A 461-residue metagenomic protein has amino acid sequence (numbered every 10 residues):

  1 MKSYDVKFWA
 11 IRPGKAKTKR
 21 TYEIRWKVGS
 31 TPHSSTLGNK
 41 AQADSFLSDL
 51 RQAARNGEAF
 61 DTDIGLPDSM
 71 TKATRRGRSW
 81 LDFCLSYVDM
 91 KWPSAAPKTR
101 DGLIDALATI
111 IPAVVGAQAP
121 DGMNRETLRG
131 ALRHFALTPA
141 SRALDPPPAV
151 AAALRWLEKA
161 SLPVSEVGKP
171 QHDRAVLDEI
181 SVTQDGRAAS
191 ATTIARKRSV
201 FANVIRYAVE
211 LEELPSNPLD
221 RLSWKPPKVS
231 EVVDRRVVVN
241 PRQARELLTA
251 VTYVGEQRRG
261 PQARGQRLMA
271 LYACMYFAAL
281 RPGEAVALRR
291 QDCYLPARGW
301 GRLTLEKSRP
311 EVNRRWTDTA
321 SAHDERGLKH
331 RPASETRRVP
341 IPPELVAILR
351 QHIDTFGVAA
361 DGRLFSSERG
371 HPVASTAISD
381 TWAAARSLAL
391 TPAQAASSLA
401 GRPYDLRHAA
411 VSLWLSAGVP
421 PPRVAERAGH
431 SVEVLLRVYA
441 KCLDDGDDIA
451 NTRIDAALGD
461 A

Functional and structural regions predicted by a protein language model:
M1-G38, T74-D82, S86-M90, K98 (+4 more regions): Short, Arg/Lys-rich segments that mark the N-terminal edge of DNA/RNA- and chromatin-recognition modules
F8-A16, M123-H134, D220-K228, E256 (+2 more regions): Conserved tyrosine-mediated DNA breakage-rejoining catalytic core shared by Y-recombinases
G29-H33, A53-S69, L85-K98, T109-R235 (+1 more regions): N-terminal core-binding DNA-recognition domain of tyrosine recombinases/integrases
N39-N56: A short, charged, amphipathic alpha-helix used as a generic interaction element across diverse proteins
D185-V200, L214, L219-L288, R298-W300 (+5 more regions): Basic, Lys/Arg- and aromatic-enriched nucleic-acid-binding interface segment
V251-R264, A278, V339, A347 (+3 more regions): Short, basic (Lys/Arg/His-rich) helix/loop patches that form interaction surfaces in the mid-to-C-terminal regions
C293, K307-E311, G370, A428-R453: Catalytic-site neighborhood detector that most strongly recognizes the C-terminal catalytic loop/helix of tyrosine
T452-D460: Short, basic, alpha-helical segments at the C-terminal edge of helix-turn-helix-like DNA-binding modules
